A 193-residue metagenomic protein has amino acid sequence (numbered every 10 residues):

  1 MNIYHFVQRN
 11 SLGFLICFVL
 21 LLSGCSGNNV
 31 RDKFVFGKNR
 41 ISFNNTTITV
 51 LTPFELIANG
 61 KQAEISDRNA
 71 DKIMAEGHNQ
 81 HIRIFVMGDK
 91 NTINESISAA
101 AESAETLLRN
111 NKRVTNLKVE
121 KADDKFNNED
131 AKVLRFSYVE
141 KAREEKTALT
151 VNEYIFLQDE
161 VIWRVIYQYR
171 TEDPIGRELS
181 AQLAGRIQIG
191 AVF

Functional and structural regions predicted by a protein language model:
N2-V7, F14, F18-I73, H78 (+2 more regions): N-terminal targeting sequences that direct proteins away from the cytosol to non-cytosolic compartments
T52-F54, G88-K90, S137-E140, Y167-Y169: A mature extracytoplasmic/lumenal domain signature
D71-A75, L149-L157: Short, surface-exposed beta-strand/loop micro-motifs that present aromatic residues
D71-E102: A short acidic-to-branched-hydrophobic micro-motif
I93-N94, R143-E144, D173-I175: A generic structural signal for short coil/turn motifs at secondary-structure boundaries
S98-E105, S180-A184: Extracytoplasmic/secreted envelope proteins and their assembly/folding machinery, especially bacterial periplasmic
E105-Y154: Signature of long, low-cysteine stretches enriched in small and polar/charged residues
